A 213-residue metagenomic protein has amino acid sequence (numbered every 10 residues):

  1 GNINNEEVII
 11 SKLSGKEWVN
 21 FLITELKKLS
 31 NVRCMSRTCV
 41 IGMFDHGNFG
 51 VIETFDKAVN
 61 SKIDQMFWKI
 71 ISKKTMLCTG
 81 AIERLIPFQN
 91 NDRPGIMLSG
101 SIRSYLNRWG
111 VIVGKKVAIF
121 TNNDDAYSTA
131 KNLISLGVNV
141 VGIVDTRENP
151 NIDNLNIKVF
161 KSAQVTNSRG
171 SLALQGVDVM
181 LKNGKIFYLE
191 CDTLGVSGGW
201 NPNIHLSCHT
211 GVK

Functional and structural regions predicted by a protein language model:
G1-K213: Residues forming the flavin
